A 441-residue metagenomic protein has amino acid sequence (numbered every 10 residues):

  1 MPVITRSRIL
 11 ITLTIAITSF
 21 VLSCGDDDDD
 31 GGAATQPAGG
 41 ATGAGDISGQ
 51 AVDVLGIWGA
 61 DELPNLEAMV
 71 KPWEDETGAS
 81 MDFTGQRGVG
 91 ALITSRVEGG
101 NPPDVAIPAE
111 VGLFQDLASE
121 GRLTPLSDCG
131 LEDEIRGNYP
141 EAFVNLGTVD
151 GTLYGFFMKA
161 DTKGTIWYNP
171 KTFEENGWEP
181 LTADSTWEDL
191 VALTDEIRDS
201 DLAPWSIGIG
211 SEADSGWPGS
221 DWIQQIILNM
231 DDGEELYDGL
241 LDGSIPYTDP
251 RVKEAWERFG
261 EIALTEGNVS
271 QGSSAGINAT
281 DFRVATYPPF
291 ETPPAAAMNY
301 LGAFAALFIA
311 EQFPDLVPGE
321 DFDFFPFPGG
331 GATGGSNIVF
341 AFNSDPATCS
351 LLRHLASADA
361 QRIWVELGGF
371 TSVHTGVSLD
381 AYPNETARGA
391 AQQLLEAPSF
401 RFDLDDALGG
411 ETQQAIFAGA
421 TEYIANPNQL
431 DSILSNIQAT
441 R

Functional and structural regions predicted by a protein language model:
L22-Q115, E120, E132-D133, I363 (+2 more regions): Conserved N-terminal structural module of periplasmic/extracytoplasmic solute-binding proteins
A41-D46, A109-G164, D321: Hinge/lid segment of periplasmic solute-binding proteins
K71, N176, M298-T371: Extracytoplasmic/periplasmic substrate-recognition and gating elements
S95-R96, P103-D104, I135-T172, D323-F324 (+2 more regions): A structural signal for short loop-to-beta-strand junctions that line the ligand-binding cleft of periplasmic/secreted
S127-Y139, A183, I209-A213, N229-E254 (+4 more regions): Short, solvent-exposed loop/beta-turn-alpha elements that line the ligand-binding surface or hinge of extracytoplasmic
Y154-M158, V191-S244: Extracytoplasmic/periplasmic solute-binding protein
E174, Q392-R441: Conserved C-terminal helix/tail region of periplasmic/extracytoplasmic solute-binding proteins
T194, D238-I277: Glycine-centered hinge/linker elements that transmit conformational signals in sensory and ligand-binding systems
